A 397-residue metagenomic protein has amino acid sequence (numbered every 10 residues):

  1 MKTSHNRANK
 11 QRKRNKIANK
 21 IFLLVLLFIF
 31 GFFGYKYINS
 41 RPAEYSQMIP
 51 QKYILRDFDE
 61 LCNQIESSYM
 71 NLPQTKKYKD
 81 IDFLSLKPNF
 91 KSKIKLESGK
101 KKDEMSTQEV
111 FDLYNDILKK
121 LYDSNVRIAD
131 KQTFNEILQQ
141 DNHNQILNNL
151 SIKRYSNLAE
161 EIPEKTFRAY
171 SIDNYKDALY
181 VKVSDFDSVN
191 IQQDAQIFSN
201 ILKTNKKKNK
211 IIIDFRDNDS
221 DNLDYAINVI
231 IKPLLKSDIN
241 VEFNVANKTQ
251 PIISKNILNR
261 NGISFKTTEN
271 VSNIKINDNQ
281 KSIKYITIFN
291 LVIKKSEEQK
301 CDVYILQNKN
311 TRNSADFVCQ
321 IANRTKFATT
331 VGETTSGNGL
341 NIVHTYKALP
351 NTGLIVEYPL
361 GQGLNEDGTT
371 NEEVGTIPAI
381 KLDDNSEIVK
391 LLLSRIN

Functional and structural regions predicted by a protein language model:
K2, R7, N15-R260, D302 (+5 more regions): Flexible, low-complexity junctional segments that flank or bridge functional domains
R12: Conserved active-site segments centered on acidic
K36-N39, N228-E387: Conserved acidic, small-residue-rich alpha-beta core segments centered on
L113, D384-L392: Short, hydrophobic-biased amphipathic alpha-helical segments
P378, L392-L393: Juxtamembrane/interface motifs at transmembrane-helix termini
